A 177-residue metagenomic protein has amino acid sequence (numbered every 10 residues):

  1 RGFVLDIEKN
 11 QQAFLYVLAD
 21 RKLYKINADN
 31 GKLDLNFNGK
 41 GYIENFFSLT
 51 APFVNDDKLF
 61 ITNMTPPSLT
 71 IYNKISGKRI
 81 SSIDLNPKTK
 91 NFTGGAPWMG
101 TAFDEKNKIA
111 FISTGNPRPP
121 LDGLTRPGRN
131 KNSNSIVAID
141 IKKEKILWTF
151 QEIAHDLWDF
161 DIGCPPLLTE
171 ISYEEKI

Functional and structural regions predicted by a protein language model:
G2, T50-P52, G100, P165-L168: Conserved beta-strand position repeated once per blade in WD40 beta-propeller domains
E8-Q11, K22-F46, D57, L69-N91 (+3 more regions): Extracytoplasmic/lumenal domain signature
F14: Contiguous, structured surface segment used for ligand recognition
D20, M64, G115: Short loop/turn segments immediately following the C-termini of beta-strands
T89-T93, W98-A102, P119-D122: Active-site lining segments of carbohydrate-active enzymes
F103-E105, T114: Active-site cores of enzymes that catalyze phosphoryl transfer or operate on phosphate-rich substrates
S113-P119: Generic short beta-strand segments
